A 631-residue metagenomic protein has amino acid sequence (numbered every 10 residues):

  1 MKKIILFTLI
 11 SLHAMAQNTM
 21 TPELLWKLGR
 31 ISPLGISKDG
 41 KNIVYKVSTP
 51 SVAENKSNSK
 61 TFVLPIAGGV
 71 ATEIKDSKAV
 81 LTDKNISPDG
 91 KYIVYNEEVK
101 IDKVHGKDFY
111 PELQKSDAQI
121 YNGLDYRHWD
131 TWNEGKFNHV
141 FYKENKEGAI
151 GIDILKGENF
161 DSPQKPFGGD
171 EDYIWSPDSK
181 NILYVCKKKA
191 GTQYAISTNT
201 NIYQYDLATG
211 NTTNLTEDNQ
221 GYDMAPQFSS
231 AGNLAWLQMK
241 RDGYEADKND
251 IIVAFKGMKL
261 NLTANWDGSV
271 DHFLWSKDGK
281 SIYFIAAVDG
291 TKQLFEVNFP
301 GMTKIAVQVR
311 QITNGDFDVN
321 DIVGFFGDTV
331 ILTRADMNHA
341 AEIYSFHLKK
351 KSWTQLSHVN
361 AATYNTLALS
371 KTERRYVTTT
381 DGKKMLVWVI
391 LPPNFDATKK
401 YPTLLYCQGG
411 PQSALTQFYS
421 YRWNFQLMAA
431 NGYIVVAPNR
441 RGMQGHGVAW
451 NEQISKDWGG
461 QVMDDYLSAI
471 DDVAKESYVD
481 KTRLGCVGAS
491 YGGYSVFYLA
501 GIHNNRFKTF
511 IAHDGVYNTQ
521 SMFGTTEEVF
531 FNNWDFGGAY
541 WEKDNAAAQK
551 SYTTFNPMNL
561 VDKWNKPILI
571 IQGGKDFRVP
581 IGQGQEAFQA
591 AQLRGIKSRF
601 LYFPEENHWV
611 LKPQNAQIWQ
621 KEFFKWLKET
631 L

Functional and structural regions predicted by a protein language model:
R30, V47-K60, D76-T82, N96-H139 (+8 more regions): A flexible loop/linker signature enriched in serine peptidases of the S9 family
G35, N85, I174, Q227 (+2 more regions): Conserved beta-strand position repeated across blades of beta-propeller domains
K38-D39, P88-D89, P177-D178, S229-A231 (+2 more regions): Residue-level detector of Asp-centered blade-edge/turn motifs that repeat once per structural unit in beta-propeller
G40-V44, G90-I93, I182, G232-A235 (+2 more regions): Hydrophobic beta-strand positions that form the internal "hydrophobic ladder" of WD40/Gbeta-like beta-propeller blades
P65-G69, N145-G148, D206-G210, F255-M258 (+2 more regions): Short loop/turn segments that connect beta-strands within beta-propeller blades
V94, D117-N122, R127-E144, G148 (+9 more regions): Non-catalytic accessory segments flanking enzyme active sites
A190, D242, K349-K351, V359-T482 (+3 more regions): Cap/lid segment of the alpha/beta-hydrolase catalytic domain
A429, A437-L631: Active-site-proximal cap/loop segments of hydrolase catalytic domains
